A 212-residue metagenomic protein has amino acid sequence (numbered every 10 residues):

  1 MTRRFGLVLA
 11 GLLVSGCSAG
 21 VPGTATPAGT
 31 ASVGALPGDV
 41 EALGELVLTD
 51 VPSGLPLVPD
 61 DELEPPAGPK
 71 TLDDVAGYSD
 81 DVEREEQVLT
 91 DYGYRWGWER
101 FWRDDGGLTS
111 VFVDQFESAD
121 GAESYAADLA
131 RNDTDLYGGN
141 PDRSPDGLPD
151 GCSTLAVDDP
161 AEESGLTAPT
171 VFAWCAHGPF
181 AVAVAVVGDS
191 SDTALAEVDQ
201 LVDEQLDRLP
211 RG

Functional and structural regions predicted by a protein language model:
M1-L7: Bacterial N-terminal signal peptides that target proteins for export
L13-G16: C-terminal motif of bacterial Sec signal peptides marking the signal peptidase cleavage site
S18-W98, V202, L206: N-terminal "mature-domain start" segment
P37-V40, Y78, A119-F172: Short Gly/Thr-rich strand-loop-strand
R95-A127: A short acidic-to-branched-hydrophobic micro-motif
G97-W102, P169-H177: Short, surface-exposed beta-strand/loop micro-motifs that present aromatic residues
S110-F112, P179-G188: Short, well-ordered beta-strand elements
V187-G212: Surface-exposed amphipathic alpha-helical segments
